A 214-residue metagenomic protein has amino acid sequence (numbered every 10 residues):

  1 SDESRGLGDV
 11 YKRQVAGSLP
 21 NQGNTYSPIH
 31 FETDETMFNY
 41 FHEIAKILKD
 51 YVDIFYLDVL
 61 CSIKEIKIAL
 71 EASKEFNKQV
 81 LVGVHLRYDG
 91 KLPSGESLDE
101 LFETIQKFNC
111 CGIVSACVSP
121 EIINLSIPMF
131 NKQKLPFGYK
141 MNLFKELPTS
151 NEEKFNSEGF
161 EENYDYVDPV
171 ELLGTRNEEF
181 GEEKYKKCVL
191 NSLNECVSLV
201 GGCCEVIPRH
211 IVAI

Functional and structural regions predicted by a protein language model:
S1-Y11: Single conserved hydrophobic/aromatic residue that forms the stacking wall/gate of nucleotide- or nucleobase-binding
D9, I47, Y51, I68 (+6 more regions): Alpha-helical structural signal in soluble globular domains
D9-Y56: Active-site beta->alpha loop and helix N-cap motifs at the rims of alpha/beta catalytic domains
V15-G17, F55-L57, V80-V84, I113-S115 (+2 more regions): Hydrophobic faces of well-ordered beta-strands that scaffold small-molecule active sites in alpha/beta enzyme cores
T36-I44, K78-R87: Acidic, His- and aromatic-enriched active-site or binding-groove loops in soluble protein domains that engage sugars
V52-K67, C204-I211: Glycine-rich, proline-tolerant flexible connector loops at the mouths of alpha/beta enzymes
I66-K67, S73, Q79-D99: Conserved beta-alpha-beta core of the PfkB/ribokinase-like small-molecule kinase fold
D89-L199, E205, R209: Catalytic-face loop-and-helix region of soluble metabolic enzyme cores
